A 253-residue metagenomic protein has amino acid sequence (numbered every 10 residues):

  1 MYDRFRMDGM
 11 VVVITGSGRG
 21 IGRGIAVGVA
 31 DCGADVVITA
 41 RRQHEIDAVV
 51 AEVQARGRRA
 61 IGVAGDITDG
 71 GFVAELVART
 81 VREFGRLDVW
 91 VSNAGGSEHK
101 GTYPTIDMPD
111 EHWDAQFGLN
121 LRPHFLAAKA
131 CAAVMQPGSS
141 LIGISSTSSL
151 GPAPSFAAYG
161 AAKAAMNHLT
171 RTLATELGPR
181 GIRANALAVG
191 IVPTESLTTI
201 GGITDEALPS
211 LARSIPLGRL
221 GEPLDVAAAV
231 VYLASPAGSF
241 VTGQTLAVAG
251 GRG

Functional and structural regions predicted by a protein language model:
Y2-R4, S97, T102, R213 (+2 more regions): Short C-terminal tail/terminal secondary-structure segment of NAD(P)H-dependent dehydrogenase/reductase domains
G16-G20: Conserved glycine-rich cofactor-binding loop
F84, V134, R219-V248: C-terminal substrate-recognition "lid" of short-chain dehydrogenase/reductases
G101-T105, P109-F117, A207, L211: Substrate-binding pocket helix/loop in short-chain dehydrogenase/reductase
A128, A162, T170: Active-site helix of classical SDR
A133, T175-P179, S239: Alpha-helical segment proximal to the catalytic Tyr-Lys
S146: Residue(s) in the substrate-gating loop at a strand-loop-helix junction that position the organic substrate next
